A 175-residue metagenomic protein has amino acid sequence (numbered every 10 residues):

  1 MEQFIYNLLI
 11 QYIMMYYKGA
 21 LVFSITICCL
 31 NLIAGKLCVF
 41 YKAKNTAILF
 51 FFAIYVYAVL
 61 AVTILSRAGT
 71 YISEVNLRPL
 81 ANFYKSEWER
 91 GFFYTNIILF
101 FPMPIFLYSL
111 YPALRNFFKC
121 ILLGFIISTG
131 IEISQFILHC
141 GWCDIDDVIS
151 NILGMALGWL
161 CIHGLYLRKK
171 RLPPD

Functional and structural regions predicted by a protein language model:
M1-C140, I145, W159-D175: Bulky hydrophobic segments
